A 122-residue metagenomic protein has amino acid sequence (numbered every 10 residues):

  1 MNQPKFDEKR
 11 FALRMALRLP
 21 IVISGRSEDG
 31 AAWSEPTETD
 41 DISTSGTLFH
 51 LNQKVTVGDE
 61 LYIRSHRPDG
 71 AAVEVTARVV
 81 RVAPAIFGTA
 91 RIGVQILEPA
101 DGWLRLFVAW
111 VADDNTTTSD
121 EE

Functional and structural regions predicted by a protein language model:
M1-E122: Structured alpha-helical
